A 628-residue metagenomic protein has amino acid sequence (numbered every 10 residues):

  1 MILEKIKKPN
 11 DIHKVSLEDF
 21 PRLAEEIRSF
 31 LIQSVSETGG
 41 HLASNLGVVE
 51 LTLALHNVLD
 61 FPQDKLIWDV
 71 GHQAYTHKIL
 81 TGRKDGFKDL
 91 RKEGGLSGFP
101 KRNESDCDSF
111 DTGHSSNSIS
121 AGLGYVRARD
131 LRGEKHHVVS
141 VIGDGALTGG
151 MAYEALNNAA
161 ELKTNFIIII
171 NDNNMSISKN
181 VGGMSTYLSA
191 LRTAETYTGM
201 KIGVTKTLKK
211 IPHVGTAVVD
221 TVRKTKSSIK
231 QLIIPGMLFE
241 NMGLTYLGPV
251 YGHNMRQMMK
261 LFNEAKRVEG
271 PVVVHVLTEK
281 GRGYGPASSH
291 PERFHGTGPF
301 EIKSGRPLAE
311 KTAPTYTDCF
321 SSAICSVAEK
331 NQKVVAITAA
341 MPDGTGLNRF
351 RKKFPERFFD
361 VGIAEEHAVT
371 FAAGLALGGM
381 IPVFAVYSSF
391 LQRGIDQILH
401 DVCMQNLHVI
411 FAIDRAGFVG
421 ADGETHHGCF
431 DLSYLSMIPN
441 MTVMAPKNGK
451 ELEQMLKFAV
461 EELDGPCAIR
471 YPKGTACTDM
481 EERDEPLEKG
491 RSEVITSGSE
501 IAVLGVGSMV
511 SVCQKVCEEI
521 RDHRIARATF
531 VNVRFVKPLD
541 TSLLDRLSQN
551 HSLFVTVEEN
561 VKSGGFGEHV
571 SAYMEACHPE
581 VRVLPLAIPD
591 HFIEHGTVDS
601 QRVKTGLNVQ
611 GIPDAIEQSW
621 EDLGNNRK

Functional and structural regions predicted by a protein language model:
M1-L80, G243-M259, V272-T278: N-terminal amphipathic, basic-rich helices that act as targeting or association modules
H41-L162, Y316, K333-V334, T338-A339 (+2 more regions): Cofactor-binding active-site loop characterized by glycine-rich and histidine/acidic residues
K65, T278-L391, Q397-L407, E488-R491 (+2 more regions): Non-catalytic terminal/interface segments that mediate subunit docking, oligomerization, and allosteric communication
N174-F320: Long, well-ordered, tryptophan-enriched scaffold segments
V218-P286, H408-I413, S433-E482, V609-K628: Structural signature of the thiamine diphosphate
K260-N263, H295-G296, G305, T315-K330 (+4 more regions): Glycine-/acidic-rich phosphate or pyrophosphate-binding loops and their flanking alpha/beta elements
P299-K303, P307-T312, G420-D422, T442 (+1 more regions): Peripheral docking tails and interdomain loops at the edges of cofactor- or intermediate-handling domains
D360-V361, C517-E518, H523-L547: Generic long, charged, amphipathic alpha-helical segments
